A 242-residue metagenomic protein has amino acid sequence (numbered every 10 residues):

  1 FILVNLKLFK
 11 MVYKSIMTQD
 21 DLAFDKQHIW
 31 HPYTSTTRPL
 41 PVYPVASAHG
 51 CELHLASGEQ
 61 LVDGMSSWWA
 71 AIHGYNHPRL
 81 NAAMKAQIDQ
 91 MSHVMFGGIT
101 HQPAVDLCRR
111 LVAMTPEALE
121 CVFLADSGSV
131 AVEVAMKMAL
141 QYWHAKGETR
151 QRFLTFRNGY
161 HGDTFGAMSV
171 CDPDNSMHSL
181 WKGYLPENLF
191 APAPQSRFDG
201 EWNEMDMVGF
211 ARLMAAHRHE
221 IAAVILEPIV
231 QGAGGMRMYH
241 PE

Functional and structural regions predicted by a protein language model:
L3-L6: Short hydrophobic targeting helices and cationic amphipathic motifs that mediate membrane/organellar targeting
S15-H49, I99: Active-site-adjacent loop/helix segments that line or gate small-molecule/cofactor pockets in enzymes
L22, I88-L124: Cysteine/selenocysteine-centered motifs that mediate thiol-based redox chemistry or coordinate metal-sulfur cofactors
P44-H54, W69-A86, G97-R109, S169: A structural motif shared across PLP-dependent enzymes of the aminotransferase-like
V62-M65, P192, A223-I229: Short beta-strands and strand-loop turn motifs
R109-A223: PLP-dependent aspartate aminotransferase-fold enzymes
I229-E242: Active-site core of PLP-dependent enzymes with the aminotransferase class I/II
